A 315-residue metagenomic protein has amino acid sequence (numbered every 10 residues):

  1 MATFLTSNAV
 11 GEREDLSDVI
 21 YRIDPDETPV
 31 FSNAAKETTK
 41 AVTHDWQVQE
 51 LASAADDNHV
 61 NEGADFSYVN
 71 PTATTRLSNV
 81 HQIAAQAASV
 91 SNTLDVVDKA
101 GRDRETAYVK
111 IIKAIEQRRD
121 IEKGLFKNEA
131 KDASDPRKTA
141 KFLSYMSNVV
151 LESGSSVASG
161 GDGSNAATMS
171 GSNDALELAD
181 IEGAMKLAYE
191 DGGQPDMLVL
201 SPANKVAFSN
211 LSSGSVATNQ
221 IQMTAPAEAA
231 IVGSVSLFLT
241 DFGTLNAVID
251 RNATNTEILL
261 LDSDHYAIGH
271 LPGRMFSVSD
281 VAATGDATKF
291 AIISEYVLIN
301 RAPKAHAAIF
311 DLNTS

Functional and structural regions predicted by a protein language model:
M1-L237, D241-N246, D250-S315: Flexible, glycine/threonine- and acidic-rich loop/arm segments that mediate assembly and lattice contacts in viral
